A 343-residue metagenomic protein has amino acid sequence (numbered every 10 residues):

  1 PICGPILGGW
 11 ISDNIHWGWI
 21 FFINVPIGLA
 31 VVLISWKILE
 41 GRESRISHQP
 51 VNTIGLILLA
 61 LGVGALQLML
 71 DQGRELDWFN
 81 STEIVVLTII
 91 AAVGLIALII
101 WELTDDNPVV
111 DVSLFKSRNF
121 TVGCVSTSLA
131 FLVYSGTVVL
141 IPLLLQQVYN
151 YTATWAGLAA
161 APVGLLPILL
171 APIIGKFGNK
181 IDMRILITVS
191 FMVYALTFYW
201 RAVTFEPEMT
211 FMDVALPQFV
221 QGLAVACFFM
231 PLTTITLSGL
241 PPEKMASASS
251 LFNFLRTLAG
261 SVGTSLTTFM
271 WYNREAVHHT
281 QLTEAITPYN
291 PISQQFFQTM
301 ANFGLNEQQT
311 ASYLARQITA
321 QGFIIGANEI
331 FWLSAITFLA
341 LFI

Functional and structural regions predicted by a protein language model:
P1, P5, G55, L59 (+5 more regions): Structural signature of transmembrane alpha-helices in multi-pass secondary transporters
P1-G55, Q72, T82, L165: Helix-loop-helix hairpins in multi-pass membrane proteins, especially solute transporters
P1-G9, D13, V63, A171 (+1 more regions): Glycine/proline-centered helix-kink
C3, T137, V214-S293: Small-residue-rich alpha-helical segments with characteristic i,i+4
L7-I15, L70, L145-Q146, F177-G178 (+2 more regions): Interfacial helix-cap and linker-helix signal at transmembrane-aqueous boundaries of multi-pass secondary transporters
I15-G28, I54-L56, Q67-L68, D77-E243 (+1 more regions): Transmembrane core module of solute transporters
F21-S35, L87-A91, E329-I343: Symmetry-related core transmembrane helices of the 12-TM Major Facilitator Superfamily/SLC fold
F252, R256-I343: Hydrophobic transmembrane architecture of multi-pass small-molecule transporters
